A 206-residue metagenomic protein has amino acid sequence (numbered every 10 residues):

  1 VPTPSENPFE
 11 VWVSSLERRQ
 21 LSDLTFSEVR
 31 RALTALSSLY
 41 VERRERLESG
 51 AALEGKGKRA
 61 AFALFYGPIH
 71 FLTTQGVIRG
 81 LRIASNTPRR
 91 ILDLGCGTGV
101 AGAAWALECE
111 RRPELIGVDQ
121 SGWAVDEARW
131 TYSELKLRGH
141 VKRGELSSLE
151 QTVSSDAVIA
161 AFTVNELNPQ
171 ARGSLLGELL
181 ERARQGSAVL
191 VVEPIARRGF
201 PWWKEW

Functional and structural regions predicted by a protein language model:
V1-E48: N-terminal auxiliary segments of SAM/dcSAM-dependent transferases
E48-G76: Class I SAM-dependent methyltransferase Rossmann-like catalytic core, especially the SAM/SAH-binding loop
P88-G97: Conserved class I S-adenosyl-L-methionine
T98-R111: Conserved SAM-binding loop of SAM-dependent methyltransferases across substrates and taxa, primarily the Class I
S121: Conserved SAM/SAH-binding beta-strand->alpha-helix loop
A128-R129: Conserved SAM-binding loop
D156-Q170: A short SAM/SAH-binding and catalytic strip from SAM-dependent methyltransferases
Q185-P194: Conserved beta-strand signature within the Rossmann-like core of class I S-adenosyl-L-methionine
